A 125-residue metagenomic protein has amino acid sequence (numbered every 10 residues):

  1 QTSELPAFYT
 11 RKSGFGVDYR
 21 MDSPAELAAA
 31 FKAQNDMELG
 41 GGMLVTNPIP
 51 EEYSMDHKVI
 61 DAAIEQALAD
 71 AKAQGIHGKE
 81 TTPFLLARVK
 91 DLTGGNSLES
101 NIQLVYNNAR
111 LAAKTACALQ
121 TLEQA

Functional and structural regions predicted by a protein language model:
Q1, R20, E51-E52, L122: N-terminal loops that bind phosphate or other acidic moieties and the adjacent beta-alpha structural core
Q1-L5, P48-P50, R110: Short, ordered loop/turn segments at secondary-structure junctions
E4-T10, E51-D56: Short acidic/glycine-rich loop or secondary-structure boundary segments that cap or lie
L5-D36: Anionic-ligand binding region
F31, N35-E38, A71, E123: Alpha-helix capping/termination and helix-coil
L39-N107: A C-terminal functional module that forms or caps the active site or interfaces directly with catalytic machinery
I60, L119-A125: Terminal amphipathic helices with adjacent charged low-complexity linkers/tails
A113: Catalytic, metal-anchored helix/loop core of enzyme active sites in primary metabolism
